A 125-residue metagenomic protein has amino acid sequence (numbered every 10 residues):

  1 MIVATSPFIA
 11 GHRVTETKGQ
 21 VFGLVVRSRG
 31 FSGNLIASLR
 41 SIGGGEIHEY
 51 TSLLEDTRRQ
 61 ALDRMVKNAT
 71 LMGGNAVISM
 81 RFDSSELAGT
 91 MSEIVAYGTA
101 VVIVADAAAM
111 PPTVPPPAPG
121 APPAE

Functional and structural regions predicted by a protein language model:
M1-G33, S92-E125: N-terminal presequence-like segments and the immediate start of the first folded domain
F8, R13-V14, R40, G44-I47 (+4 more regions): Short capping/connector residues at structural and topological boundaries
V21, V26, F31-R81: Short, well-ordered alpha-helical segments
L71-M72, A76-D106: Surface-exposed short loop/turn segments
